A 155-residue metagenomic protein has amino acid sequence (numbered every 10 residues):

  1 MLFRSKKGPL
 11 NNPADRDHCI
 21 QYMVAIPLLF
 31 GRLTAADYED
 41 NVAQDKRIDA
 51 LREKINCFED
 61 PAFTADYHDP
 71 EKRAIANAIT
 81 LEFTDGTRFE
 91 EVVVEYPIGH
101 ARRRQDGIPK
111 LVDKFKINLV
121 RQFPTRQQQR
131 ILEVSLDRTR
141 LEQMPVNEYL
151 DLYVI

Functional and structural regions predicted by a protein language model:
M1-I155: Terminal-appendage/accessory-domain detector
